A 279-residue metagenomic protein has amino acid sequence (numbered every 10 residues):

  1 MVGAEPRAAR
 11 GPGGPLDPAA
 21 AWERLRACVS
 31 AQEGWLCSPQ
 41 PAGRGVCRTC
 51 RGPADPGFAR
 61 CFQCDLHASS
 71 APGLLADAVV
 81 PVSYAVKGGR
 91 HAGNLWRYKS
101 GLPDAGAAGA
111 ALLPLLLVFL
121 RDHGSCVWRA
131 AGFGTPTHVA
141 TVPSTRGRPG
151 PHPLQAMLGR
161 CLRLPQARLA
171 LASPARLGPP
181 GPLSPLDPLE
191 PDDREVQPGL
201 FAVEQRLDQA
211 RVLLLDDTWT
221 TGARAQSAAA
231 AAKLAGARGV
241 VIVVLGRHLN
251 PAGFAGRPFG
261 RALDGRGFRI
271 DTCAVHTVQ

Functional and structural regions predicted by a protein language model:
M1-G43, C47-C50: A broadly conserved sequence feature marking short terminus-proximal activation segments in nucleic acid-centric
V46-P53, F58-H138, T145-H152, A156 (+3 more regions): Active-site-facing substrate-recognition patch
A54, L162-P165: A broad structural signal for alpha-helix termini and local helix breaks/kinks
V139-V142, L214-L215: Acidic beta-strand-to-loop metal/phosphate-binding motif
P151-L154, G159, Q226-S227, F254-A255: Short amphipathic alpha-helical segments
L158-L162, A232-A235: Hydrophobic alpha-helical packing residues
Q166-A172: Conserved phosphate-binding/catalytic loops in two-lobed NTP-binding clefts
P174-Q279: PRPP/pyrophosphate-binding module of the type I phosphoribosyltransferase fold
